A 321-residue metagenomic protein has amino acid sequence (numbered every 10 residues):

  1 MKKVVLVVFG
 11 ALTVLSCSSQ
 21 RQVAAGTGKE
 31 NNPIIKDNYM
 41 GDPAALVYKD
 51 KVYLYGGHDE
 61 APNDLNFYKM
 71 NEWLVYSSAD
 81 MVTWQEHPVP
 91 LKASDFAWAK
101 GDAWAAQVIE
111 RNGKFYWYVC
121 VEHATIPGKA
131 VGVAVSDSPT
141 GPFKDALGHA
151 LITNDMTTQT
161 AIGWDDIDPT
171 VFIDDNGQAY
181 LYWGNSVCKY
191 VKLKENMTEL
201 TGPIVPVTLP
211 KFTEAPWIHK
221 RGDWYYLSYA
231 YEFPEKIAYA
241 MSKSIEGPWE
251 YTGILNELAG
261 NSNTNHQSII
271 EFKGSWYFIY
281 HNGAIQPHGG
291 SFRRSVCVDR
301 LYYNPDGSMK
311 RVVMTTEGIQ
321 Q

Functional and structural regions predicted by a protein language model:
M1-A25: Bacterial Sec-dependent N-terminal signal peptides
C17-Q321: Carbohydrate-active catalytic/glycan-binding domains of CAZyme proteins, especially the secreted or lumenal ectodomains
